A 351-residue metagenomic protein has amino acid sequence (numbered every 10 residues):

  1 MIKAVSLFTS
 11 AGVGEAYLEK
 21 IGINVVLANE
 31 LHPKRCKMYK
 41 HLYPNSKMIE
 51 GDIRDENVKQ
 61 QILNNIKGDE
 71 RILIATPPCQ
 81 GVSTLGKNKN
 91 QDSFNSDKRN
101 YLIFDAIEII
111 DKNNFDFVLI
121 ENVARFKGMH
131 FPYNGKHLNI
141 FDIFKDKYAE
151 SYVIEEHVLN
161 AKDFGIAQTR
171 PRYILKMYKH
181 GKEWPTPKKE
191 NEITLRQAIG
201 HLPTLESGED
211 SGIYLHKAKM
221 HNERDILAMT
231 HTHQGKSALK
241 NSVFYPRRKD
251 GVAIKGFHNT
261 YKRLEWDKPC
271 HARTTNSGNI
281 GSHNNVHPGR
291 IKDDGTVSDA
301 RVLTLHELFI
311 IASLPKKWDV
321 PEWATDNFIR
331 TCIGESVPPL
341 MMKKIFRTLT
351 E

Functional and structural regions predicted by a protein language model:
I2-N113, V123-G135: Core alpha/beta nucleotide-donor-binding catalytic domains of modification enzymes
L7, A28, R99, H137 (+4 more regions): Aromatic-acidic/polar surface patches that form glycan- and anion
G12, P33, P78-Q80, A124-R125 (+4 more regions): Short, solvent-exposed loop/turn segments at secondary-structure junctions
P33-C36, L138-D142, L305: Short, surface-exposed alpha-helical segments at coil->helix boundaries
I62-K67, V82-T260: Class I S-adenosyl-L-methionine
E223-E351: C-terminal target-recognition/interaction regions appended to catalytic cores
